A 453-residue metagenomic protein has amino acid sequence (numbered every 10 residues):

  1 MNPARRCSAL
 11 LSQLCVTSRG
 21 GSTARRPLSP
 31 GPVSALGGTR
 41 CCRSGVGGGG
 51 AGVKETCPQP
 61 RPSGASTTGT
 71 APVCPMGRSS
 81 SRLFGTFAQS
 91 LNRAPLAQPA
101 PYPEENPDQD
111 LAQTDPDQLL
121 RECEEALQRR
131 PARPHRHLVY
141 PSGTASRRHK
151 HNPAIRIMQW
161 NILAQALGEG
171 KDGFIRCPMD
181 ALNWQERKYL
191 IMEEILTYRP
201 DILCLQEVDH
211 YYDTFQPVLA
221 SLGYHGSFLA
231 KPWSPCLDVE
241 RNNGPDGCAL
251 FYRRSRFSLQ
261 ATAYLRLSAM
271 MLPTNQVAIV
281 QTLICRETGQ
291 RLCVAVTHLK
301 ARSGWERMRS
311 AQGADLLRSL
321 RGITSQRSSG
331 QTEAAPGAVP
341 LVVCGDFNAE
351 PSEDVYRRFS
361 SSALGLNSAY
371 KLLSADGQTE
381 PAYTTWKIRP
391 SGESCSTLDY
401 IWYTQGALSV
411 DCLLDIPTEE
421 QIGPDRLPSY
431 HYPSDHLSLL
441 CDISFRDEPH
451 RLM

Functional and structural regions predicted by a protein language model:
N2-T144, D201, Y211, R321-V342 (+1 more regions): Metal-dependent phosphoester-hydrolase catalytic domains
E104-A154, I202-A301, W305, S394 (+3 more regions): Structured beta-strand-rich core segments of catalytic domains in phosphoester-bond hydrolases
I157-M158, V343: Residue-level marker for buried hydrophobic side chains located in beta-strands that build the well-ordered beta-sheet
I162-Q185, C236, M270-M271, S303: Acidic/histidine-rich helix-loop elements that form or flank divalent-metal/phosphate-binding sites at the catalytic
W184-K188, R309: A conditional alpha-helix N-cap/helix-loop micro-motif detector
K188, E193-V208: Proline-aspartate-enriched helix->loop->beta-strand connector
V277-I284, R291-A295, R307-G345, A349: His/acidic metal-ligating clusters that form di-metal
